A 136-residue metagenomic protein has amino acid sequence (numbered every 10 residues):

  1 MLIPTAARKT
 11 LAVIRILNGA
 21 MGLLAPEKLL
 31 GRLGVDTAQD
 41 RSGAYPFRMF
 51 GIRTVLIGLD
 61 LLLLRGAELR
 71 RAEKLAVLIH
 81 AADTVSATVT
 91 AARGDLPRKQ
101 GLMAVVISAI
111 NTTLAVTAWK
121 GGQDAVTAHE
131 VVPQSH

Functional and structural regions predicted by a protein language model:
M1-H136: Short amphipathic, positively biased membrane-proximal segments that drive organelle/inner-membrane targeting
